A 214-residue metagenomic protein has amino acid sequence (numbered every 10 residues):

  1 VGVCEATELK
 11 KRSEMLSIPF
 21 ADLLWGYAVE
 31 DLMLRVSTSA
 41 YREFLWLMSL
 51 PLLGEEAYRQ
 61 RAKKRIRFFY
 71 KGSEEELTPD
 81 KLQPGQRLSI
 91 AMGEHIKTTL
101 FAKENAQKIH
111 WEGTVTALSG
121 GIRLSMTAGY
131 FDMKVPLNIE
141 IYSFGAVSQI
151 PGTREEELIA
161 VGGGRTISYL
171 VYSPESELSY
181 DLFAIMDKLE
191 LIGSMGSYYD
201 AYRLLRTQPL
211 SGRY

Functional and structural regions predicted by a protein language model:
V1-Y214: Compositionally biased terminal segments of proteins
